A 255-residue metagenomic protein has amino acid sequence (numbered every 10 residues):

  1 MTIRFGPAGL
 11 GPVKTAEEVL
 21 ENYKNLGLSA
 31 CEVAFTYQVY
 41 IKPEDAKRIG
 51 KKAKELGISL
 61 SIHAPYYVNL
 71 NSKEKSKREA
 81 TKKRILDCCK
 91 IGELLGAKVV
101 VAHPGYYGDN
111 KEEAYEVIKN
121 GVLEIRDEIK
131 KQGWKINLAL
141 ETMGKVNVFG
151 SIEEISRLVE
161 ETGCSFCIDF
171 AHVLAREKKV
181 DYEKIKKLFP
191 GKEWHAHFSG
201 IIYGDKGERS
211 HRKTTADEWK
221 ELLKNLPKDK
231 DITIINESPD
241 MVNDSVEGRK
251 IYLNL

Functional and structural regions predicted by a protein language model:
M1-A64, V68-D87: N-terminal pre-domain/capping segments
I3-G9, C31-V33, L60-A64, V100-A102 (+4 more regions): Hydrophobic faces of well-ordered beta-strands that scaffold small-molecule active sites in alpha/beta enzyme cores
L10-T15, F35-D45, N69-S72, G108-N110 (+3 more regions): Acidic-and-aromatic substrate-binding clefts and catalytic sites of carbohydrate-active enzymes
T15, L20, L26, T81-I85 (+8 more regions): Expand to "…catalyze enediolate/carbanion chemistry for C-C bond making/breaking, isomerization, decarboxylation
L20-G27, I41-S61, D87-G96, R126-G133 (+3 more regions): Acidic (Asp/Glu)-rich catalytic clusters
K54-E55, N71-I168, A175: Active-site acidic/histidine proton-transfer and metal-coordination neighborhood in alpha/beta enzyme cores
I152, H172-T233, P239-D240: Gly/Pro-rich active-site loop or hairpin
V242-L255: C-terminal helical cap(s) of enzyme catalytic domains, especially alpha/beta-barrels
